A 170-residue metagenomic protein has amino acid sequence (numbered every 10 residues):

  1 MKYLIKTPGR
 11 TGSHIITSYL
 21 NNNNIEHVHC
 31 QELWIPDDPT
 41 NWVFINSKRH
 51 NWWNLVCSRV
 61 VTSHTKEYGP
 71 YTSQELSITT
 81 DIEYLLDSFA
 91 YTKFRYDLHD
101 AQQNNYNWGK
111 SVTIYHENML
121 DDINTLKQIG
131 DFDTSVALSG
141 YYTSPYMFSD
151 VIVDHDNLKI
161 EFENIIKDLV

Functional and structural regions predicted by a protein language model:
M1, D38-T40, L169-V170: Short, Lys/Arg-enriched, disordered terminal segments
M1-I35, S144: PAPS-dependent sulfotransferase catalytic core
I5, I15, V28, V43 (+6 more regions): Extended aliphatic helical segments
W34, G69-T79, N118, L126-V170: PAPS-dependent sulfotransferase catalytic core
D37-S135: PAPS-dependent sulfotransferase catalytic domain
